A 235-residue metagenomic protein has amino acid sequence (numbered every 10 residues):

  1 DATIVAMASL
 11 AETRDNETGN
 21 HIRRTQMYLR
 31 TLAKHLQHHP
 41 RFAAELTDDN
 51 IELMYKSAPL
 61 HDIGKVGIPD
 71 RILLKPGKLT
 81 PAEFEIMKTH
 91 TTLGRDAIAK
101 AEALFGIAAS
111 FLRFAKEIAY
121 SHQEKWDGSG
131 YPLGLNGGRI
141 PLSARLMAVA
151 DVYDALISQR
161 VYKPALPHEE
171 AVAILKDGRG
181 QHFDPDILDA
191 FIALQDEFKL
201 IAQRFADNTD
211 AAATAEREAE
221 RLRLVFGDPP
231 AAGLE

Functional and structural regions predicted by a protein language model:
A2-E235: Histidine- and acidic-residue-rich, metal-dependent catalytic cores
